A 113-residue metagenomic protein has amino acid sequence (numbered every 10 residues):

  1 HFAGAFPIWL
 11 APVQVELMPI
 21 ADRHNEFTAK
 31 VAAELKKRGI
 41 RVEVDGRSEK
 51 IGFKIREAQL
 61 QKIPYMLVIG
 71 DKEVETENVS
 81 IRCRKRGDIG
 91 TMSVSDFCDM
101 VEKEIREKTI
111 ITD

Functional and structural regions predicted by a protein language model:
H1-D113: NTP/phosphate- and nucleic-acid-binding module
